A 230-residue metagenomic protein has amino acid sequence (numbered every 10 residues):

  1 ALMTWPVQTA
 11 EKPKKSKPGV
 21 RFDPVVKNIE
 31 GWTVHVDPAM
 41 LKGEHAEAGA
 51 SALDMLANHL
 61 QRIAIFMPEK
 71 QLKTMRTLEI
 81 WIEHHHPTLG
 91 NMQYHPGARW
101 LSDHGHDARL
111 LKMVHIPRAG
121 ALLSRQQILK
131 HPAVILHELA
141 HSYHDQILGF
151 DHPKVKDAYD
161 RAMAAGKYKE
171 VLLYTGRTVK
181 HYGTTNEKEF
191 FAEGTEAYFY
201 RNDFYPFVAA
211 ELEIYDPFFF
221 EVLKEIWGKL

Functional and structural regions predicted by a protein language model:
L2-V7: C-terminal segment of classical bacterial N-terminal signal peptides
K12-V26: Short acidic, Pro/Gly- and aromatic-enriched capping/linker segments at domain boundaries
F22, I29, M75-T77: Extracytoplasmic
V26-A50: Acidic/histidine-rich, surface-exposed loop or edge segments in extracytoplasmic proteins
G31, H144, A192: Divalent metal-coordination and catalytic microenvironments
V36-D37, Y143, I147, T195: Generic hydrophobic alpha-helical membrane-span motif
A50-A164, F220: Acidic/His-rich structured neighborhood in mature extracellular/periplasmic domains
A98-R125, L129, Y159-L230: Metalloprotease/metallohydrolase-associated module, dominated by Zn2+-dependent proteases
